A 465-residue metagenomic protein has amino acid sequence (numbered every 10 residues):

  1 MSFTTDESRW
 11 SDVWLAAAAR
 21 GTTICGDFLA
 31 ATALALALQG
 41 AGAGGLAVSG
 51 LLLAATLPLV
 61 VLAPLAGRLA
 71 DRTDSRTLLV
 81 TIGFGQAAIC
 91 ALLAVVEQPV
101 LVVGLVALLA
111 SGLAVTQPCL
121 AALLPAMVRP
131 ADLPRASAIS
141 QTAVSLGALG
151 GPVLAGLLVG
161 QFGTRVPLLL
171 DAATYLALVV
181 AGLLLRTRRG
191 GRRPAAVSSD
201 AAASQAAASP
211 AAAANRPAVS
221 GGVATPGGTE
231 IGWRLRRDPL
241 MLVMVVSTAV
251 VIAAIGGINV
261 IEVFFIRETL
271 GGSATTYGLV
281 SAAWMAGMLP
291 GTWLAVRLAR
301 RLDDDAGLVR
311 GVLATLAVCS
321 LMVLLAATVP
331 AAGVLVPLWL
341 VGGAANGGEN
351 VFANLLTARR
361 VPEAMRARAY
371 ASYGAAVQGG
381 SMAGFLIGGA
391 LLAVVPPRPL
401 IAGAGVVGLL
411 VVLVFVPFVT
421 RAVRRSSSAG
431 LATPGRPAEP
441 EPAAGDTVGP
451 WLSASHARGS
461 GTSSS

Functional and structural regions predicted by a protein language model:
M1-P442, G449-L452, S464: Alpha-helical transmembrane-bundle signature of multi-pass membrane transport and export proteins
A457-S463: Short, intrinsically disordered C-terminal tails of secreted or membrane-associated proteins
